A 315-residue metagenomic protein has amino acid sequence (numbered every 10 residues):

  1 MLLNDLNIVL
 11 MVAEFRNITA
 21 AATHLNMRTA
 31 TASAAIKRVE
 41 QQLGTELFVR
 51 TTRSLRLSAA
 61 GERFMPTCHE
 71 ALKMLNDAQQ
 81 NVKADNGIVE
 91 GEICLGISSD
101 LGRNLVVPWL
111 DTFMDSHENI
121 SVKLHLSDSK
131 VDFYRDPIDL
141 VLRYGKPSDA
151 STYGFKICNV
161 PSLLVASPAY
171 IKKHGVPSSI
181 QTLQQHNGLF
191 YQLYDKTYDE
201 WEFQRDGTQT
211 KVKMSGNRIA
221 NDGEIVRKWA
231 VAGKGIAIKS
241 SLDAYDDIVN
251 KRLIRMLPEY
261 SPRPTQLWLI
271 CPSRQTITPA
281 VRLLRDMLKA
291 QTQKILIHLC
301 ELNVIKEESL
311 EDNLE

Functional and structural regions predicted by a protein language model:
M11-N26: Short helix-boundary/capping micro-motifs
V39-E40, L253: Conserved amphipathic alpha-helical core elements
E40-L57: A short LG(V/I)-centered, amphipathic sequence patch enriched for acidic residue(s) preceding the LG motif
T52-L55, E62, K73-G96: Short helix-loop hinge/linker segments at domain boundaries
E90-Y153, E301-V304: Central regulatory/effector-binding core of bacterial HTH transcription factors
N119, S241-D246, N250, Y260-E315: C-terminal effector-binding regulatory domain of bacterial HTH transcription factors
S151-S162, A166-L189, D206: Flexible hinge/capping segments at coil-to-helix
G188-G207: Secondary-structure junction motif
